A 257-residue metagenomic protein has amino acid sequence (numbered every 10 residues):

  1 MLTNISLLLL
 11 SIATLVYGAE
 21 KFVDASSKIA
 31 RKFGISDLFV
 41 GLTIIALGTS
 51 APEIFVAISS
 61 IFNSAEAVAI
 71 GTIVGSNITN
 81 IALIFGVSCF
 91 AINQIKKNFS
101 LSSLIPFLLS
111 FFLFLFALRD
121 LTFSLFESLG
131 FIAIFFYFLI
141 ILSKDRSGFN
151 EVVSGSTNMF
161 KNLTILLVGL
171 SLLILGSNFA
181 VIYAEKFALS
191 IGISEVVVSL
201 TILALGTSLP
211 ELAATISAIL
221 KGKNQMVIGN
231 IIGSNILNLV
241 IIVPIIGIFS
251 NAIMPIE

Functional and structural regions predicted by a protein language model:
M1-E257: Hydrophobic alpha-helical segments, chiefly the membrane-spanning helices and signal/signal-anchor peptides
